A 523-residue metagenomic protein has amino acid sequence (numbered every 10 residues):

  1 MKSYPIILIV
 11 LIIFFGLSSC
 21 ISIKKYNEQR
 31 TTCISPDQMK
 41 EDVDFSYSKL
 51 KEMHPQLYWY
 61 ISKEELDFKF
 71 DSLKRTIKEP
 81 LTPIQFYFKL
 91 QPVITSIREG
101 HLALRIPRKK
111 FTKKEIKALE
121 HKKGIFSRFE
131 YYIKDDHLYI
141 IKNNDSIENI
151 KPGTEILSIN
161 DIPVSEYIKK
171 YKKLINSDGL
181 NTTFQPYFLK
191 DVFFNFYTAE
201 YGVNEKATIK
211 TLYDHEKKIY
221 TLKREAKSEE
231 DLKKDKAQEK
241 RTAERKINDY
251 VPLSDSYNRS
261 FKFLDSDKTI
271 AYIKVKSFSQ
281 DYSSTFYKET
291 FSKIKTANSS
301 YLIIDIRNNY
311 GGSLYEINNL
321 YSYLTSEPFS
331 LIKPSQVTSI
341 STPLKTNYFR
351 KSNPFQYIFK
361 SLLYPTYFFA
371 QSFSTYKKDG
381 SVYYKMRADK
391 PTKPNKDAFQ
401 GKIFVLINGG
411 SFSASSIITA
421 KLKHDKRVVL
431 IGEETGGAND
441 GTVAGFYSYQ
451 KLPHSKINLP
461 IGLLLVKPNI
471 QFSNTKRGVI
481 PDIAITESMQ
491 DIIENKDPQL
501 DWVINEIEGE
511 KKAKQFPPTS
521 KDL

Functional and structural regions predicted by a protein language model:
M1-N27: Bacterial Sec-dependent N-terminal signal peptides
I6, T392, P518-T519: Generic low-complexity segments that are intrinsically disordered, proline-rich and/or Lys/Arg-biased
I12-F15, I106, K426, I504: Generic low-complexity, intrinsically disordered sequence content enriched in small uncharged/hydrophobic residues
S19-L302, I306-V337, Y348-F349, N439-K451 (+5 more regions): Flexible, low-complexity junctional segments that flank or bridge functional domains
T154, T296, L314-I492, E506: Conserved acidic, small-residue-rich alpha-beta core segments centered on
